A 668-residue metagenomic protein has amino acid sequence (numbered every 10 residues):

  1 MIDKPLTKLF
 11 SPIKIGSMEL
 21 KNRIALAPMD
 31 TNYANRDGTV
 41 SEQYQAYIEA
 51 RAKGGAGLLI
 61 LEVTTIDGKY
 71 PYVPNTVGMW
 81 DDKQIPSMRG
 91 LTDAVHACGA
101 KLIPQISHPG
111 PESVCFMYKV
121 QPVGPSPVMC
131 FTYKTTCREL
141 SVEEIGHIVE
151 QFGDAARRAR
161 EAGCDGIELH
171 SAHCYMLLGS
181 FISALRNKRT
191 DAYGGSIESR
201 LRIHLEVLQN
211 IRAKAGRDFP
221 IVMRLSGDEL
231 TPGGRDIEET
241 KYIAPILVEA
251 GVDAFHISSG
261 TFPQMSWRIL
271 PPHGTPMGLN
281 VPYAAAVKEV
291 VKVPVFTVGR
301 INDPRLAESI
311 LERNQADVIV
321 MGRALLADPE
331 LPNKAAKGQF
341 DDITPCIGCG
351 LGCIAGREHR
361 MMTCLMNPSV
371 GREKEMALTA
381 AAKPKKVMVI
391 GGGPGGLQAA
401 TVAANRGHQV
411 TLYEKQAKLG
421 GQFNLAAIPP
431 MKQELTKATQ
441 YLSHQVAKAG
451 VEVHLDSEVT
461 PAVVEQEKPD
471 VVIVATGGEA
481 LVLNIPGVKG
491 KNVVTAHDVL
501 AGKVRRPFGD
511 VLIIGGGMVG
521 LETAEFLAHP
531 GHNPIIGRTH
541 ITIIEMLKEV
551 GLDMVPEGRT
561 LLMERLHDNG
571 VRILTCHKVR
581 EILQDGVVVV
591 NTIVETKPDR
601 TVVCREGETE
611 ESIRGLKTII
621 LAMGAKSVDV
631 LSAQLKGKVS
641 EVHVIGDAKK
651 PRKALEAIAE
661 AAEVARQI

Functional and structural regions predicted by a protein language model:
M1-I390, P394, Q398-N405, Q409-V410 (+2 more regions): Flavin-dependent oxidoreductase catalytic cores
G57, D165, D253, D317 (+4 more regions): Conserved acidic residues
L208, E373-A382, N405, Q409 (+4 more regions): Flanking helices and flexible, charged tails adjoining ferredoxin-like Fe-S electron-transfer domains in multi-subunit
W267-H273, D317-V318, F423-M431, M546-G551 (+2 more regions): Short beta-alpha connecting loops at secondary-structure transitions that line or flank enzyme active sites
P384-K415, H454-K468, A475-M554, H567 (+1 more regions): Rossmann-like dinucleotide/flavin-binding elements
G421-E467, L552-H577, D585-G586: N-terminal Rossmann-like dinucleotide/flavin-binding domain of flavoprotein oxidoreductases that bind FAD/FMN
G586-V590, T601-V602: Short polybasic amphipathic segments
